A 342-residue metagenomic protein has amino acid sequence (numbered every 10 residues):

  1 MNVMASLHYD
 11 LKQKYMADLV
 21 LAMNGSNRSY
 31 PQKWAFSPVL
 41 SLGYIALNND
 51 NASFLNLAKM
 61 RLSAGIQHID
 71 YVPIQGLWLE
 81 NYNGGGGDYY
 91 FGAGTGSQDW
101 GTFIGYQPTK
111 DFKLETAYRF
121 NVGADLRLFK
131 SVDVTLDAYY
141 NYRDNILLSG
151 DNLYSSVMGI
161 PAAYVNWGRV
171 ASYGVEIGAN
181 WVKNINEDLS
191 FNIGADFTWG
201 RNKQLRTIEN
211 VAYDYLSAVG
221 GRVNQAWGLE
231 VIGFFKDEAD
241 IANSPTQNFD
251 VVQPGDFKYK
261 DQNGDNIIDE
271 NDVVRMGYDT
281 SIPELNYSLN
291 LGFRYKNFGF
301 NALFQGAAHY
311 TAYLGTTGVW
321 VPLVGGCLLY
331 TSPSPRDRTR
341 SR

Functional and structural regions predicted by a protein language model:
M1-G228: Extracellular/periplasmic, surface-exposed regions of secreted and cell-surface proteins
S26, A307-S332, R336, R342: Extracytoplasmic gating/loop element in the C-terminal half of outer-membrane beta-barrel translocons and assembly
S26-N27, R143-N145, G255, D279 (+1 more regions): A short local loop/turn or secondary-structure capping micro-motif enriched for an aromatic residue
G65, L291, S334: Conserved N-box asparagine in the HATPase_c
F112, I146-L147, W167, L229 (+4 more regions): Short clusters of hydrophobic/aromatic residues that line enzyme substrate/ligand-binding pockets
N184-S281, V319-C327, S332: Conserved small-residue
P283-N290, R294, G299-Y310: Glycine-rich, aromatic-lined ligand/substrate-binding cores of catalytic and carbohydrate-binding domains
